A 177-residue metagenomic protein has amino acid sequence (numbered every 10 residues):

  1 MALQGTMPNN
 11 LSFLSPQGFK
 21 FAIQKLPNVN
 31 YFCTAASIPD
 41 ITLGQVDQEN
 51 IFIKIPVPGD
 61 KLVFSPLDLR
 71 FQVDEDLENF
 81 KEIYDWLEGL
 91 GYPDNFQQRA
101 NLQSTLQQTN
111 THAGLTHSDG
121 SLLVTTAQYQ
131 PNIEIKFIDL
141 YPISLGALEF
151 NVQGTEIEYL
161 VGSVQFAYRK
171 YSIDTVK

Functional and structural regions predicted by a protein language model:
M1-K177: Glycine-rich, low-complexity intrinsically disordered segments
